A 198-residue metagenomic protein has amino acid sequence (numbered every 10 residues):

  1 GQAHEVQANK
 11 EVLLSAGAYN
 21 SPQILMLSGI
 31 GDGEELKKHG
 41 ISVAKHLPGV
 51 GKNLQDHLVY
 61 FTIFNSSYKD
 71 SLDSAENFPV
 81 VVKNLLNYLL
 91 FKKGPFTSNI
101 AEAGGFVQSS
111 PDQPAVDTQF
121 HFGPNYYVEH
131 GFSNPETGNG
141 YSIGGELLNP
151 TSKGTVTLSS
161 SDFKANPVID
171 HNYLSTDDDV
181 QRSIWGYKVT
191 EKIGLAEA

Functional and structural regions predicted by a protein language model:
G1-L85: Glycine-rich loop(s) and the adjacent beta-strand/alpha-helix scaffold that form part
S67-D70, L85-A198: FAD-dependent oxidoreductase catalytic-site/capping-region signature
